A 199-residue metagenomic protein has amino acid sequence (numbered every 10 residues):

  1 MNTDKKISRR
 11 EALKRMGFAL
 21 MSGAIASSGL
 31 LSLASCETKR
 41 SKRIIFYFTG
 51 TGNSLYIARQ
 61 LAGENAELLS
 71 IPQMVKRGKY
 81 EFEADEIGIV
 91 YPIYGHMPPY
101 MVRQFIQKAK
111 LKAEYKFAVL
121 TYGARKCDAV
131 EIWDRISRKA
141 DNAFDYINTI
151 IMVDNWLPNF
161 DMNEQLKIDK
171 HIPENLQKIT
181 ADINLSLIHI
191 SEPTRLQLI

Functional and structural regions predicted by a protein language model:
M1-E11, S35: N-terminal secretory signal peptides
L13-A34, I199: N-terminal export signals
S28-G50, Y56-Q60, E64: C-terminal segment of N-terminal export signals and the immediately downstream linker at the start of the mature
S54, A58, A62, V102 (+2 more regions): Short, highly selective alpha-helical patches that border small-molecule cofactor pockets in redox/cofactor-processing
P72-Y146, I151-D154: Helix-loop-strand module that forms the ligand-binding subsite of alpha/beta enzymes
M152-N163: Acidic/polar active-site rim loop that often engages polyanionic ligands
Q165-H171: Conserved anion/nucleotide-ligand pocket segment
I188-I199: Single conserved hydrophobic/aromatic residue that forms the stacking wall/gate of nucleotide- or nucleobase-binding
